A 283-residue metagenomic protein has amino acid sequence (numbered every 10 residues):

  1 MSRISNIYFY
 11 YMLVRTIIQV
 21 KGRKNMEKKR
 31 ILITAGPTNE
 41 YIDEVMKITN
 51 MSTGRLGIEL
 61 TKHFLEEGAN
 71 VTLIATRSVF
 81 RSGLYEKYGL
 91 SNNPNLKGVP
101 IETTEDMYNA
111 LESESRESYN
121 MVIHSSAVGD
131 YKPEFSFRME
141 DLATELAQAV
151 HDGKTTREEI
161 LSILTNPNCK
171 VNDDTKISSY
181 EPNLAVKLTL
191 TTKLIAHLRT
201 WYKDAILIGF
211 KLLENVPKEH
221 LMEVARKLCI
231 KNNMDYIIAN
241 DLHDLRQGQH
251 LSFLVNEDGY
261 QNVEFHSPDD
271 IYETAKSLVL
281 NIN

Functional and structural regions predicted by a protein language model:
S2-S5: Serine residues within intrinsically disordered or low-complexity segments
I7-N25: Short, Lys/Arg-enriched N-terminal segments with co-localized hydrophobic residues within the first ~10-30 amino acids
M26-N283: A cross-family phosphate/adenosyl-ligand binding-site feature
